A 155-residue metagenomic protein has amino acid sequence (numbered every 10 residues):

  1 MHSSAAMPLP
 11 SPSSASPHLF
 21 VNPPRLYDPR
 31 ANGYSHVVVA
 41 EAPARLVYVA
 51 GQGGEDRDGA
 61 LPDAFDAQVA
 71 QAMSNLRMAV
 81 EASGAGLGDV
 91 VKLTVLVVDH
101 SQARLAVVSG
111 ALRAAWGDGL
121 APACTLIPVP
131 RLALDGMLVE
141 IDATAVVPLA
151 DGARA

Functional and structural regions predicted by a protein language model:
M1-S74, M78-V91, V98-A155: N-terminal presequence-like segments and the immediate start of the first folded domain
